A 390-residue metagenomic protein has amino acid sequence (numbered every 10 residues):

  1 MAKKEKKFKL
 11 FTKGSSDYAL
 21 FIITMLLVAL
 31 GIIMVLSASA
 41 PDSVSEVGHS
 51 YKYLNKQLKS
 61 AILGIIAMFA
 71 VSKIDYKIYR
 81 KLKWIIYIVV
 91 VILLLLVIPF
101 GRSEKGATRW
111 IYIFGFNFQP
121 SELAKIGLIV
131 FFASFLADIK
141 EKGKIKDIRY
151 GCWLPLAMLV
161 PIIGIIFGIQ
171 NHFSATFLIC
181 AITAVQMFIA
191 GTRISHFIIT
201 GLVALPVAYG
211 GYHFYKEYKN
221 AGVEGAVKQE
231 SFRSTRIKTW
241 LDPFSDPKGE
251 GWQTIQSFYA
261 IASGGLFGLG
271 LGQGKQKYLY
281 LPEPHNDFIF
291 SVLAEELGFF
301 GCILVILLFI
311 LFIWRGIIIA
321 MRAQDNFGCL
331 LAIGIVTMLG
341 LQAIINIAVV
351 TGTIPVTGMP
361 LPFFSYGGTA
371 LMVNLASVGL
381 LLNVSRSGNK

Functional and structural regions predicted by a protein language model:
M1-L10, I139, L341-K390: A juxtamembrane structural motif centered on a specific transmembrane helix
F8-T24: N-terminal membrane topogenic signal
M25-A40: Alpha-helical transmembrane segments of multi-pass membrane proteins
M25-L26, V47-G249, S291-V349, A376-L380: Hydrophobic alpha-helical transmembrane segments of multi-pass inner membrane proteins, especially in bacterial systems
H172-F177, L269-G274, P284-N286, I354-T357 (+1 more regions): Transmembrane helix boundary and interhelical junction motifs in multipass membrane proteins
F258-L297: Long extracytoplasmic/lumenal interhelical loops at the membrane interface of multi-pass membrane proteins
